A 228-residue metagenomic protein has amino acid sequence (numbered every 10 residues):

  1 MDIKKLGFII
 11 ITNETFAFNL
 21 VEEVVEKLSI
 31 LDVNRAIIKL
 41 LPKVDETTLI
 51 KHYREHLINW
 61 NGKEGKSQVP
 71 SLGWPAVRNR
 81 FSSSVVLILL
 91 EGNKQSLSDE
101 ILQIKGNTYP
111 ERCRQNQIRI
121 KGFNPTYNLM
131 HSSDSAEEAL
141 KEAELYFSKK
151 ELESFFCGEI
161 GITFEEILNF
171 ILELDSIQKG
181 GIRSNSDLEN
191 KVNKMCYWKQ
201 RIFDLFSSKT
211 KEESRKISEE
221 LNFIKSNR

Functional and structural regions predicted by a protein language model:
M1-R228: Non-catalytic terminal and connector segments of soluble metabolic enzymes
